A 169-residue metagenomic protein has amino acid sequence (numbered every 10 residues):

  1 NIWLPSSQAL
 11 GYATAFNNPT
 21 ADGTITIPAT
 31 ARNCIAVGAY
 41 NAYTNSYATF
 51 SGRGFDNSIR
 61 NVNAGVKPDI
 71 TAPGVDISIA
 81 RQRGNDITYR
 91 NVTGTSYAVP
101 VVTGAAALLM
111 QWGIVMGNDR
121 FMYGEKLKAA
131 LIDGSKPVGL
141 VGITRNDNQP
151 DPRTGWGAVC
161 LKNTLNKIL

Functional and structural regions predicted by a protein language model:
N1-I79, G134-S135: Catalytic-core segments of hydrolase enzymes
T14, I27, Y40, T95 (+3 more regions): Hydrophobic alpha-helical scaffolding
G23, R32, N45, Y97-P100 (+4 more regions): Generic recognition of stable, solvent-exposed alpha-helical segments in well-folded globular domains
A36, F50, V92, R153-G155: Short glycine/serine/threonine-biased micro-segments
G74-N146: Hydrolase catalytic cores
P137, P150-R153: Residue-level recognition of alpha-helix boundary/capping or hinge positions
A158-L169: Secreted peptidase-domain scaffold signal
